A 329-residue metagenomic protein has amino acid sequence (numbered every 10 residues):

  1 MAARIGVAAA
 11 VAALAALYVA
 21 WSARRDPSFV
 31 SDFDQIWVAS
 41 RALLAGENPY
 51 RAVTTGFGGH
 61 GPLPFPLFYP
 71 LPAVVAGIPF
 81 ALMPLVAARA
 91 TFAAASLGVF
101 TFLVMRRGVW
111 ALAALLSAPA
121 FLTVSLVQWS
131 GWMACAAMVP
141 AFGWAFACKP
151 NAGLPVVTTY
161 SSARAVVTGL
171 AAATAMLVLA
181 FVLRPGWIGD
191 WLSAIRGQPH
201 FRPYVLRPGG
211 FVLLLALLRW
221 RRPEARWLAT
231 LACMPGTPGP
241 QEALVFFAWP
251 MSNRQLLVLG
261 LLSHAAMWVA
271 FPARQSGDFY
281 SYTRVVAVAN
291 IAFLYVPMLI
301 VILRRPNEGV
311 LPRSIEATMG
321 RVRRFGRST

Functional and structural regions predicted by a protein language model:
M1-V139, Y160-T329: Primarily membrane-embedded glycan-assembly and transfer machineries that use lipid-linked glycans
A145, A152-S161: Transmembrane-embedded, aromatic-rich helix segments that form part of the hydrophobic channel/pocket engaging
A145-F146, C233: Glycine- and other small-residue-rich loops at beta-strand/loop junctions that grip anionic moieties
